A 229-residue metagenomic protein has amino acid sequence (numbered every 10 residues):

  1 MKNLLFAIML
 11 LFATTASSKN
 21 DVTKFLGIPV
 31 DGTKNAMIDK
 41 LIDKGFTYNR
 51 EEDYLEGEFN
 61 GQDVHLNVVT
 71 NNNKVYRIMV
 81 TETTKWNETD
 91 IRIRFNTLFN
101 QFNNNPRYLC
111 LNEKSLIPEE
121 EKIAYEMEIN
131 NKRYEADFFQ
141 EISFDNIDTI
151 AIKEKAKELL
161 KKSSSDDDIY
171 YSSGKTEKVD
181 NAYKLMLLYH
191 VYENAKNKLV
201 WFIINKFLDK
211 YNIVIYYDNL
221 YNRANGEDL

Functional and structural regions predicted by a protein language model:
K2, K19-N20, E52: Intrinsic-disorder/low-complexity regions
K2-N3, I213: N-terminal start-of-domain structural block
N3-A16: Sec-dependent N-terminal signal peptides
S17-S18, I78: A short alpha-helix capping/helix-coil boundary motif
K19-Y48, T84-L229: Non-cytosolic coordination micro-motifs
K40-D63: A compact, surface-exposed functional segment
E52-Y54, K74-R77, L208-N212: A generic structural signal for beta-strand entry/edge sites
G57-N104: Mid-chain, structured segments of secreted extracytoplasmic proteins
